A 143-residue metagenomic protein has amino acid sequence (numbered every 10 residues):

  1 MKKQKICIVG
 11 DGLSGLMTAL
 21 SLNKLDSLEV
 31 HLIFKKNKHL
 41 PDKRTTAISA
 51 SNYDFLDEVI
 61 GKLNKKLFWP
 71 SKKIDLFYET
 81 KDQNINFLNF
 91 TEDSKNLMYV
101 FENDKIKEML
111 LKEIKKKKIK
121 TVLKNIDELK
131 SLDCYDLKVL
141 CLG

Functional and structural regions predicted by a protein language model:
K3-Q4, Y135: Local beta-strand N-terminus motif with an aromatic residue
I6-C7, K138: Receiver (REC) domain switch-region micro-motif
C7-D11, L20-R44: Glycine-rich FAD pyrophosphate-binding loop
G15-L16: N-terminal Rossmann-fold NAD(P) dinucleotide-binding loop
D26-S27, I60, K118: Short glycine-rich hinge loops at helix-strand junctions in the catalytic core of two-component histidine kinases
P41-E79: N-terminal FAD cofactor-binding segment of flavoenzymes
W69-G143: Conserved N-terminal helical subregion
